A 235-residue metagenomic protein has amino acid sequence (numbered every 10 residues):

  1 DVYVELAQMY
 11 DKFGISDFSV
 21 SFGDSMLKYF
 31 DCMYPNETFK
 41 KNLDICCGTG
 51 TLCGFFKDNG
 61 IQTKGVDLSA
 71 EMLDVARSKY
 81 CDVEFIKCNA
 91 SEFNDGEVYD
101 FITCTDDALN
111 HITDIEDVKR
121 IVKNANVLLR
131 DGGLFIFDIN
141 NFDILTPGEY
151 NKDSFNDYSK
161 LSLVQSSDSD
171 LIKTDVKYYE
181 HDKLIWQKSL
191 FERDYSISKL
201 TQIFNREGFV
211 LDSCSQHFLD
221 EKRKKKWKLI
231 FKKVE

Functional and structural regions predicted by a protein language model:
D1-E37: Conserved class I S-adenosyl-L-methionine
T38-C46: Conserved class I S-adenosyl-L-methionine
G50-E92: Class I SAM-dependent methyltransferase SAM/SAH-binding core
N94-F101: A short acidic, Gly/Pro-enriched loop at the edge of an enzyme's catalytic core that lines a small-molecule cofactor
K119-D131: A short glycine-rich, Lys/Arg-flanked "PGG" loop and its adjoining helix->strand segment in the class I
I136-I203: SAM-dependent methyltransferase
S189-R193, F209-L219: Conserved S-adenosyl-L-methionine
D220-E235: Core SAM-dependent methyltransferase catalytic element
